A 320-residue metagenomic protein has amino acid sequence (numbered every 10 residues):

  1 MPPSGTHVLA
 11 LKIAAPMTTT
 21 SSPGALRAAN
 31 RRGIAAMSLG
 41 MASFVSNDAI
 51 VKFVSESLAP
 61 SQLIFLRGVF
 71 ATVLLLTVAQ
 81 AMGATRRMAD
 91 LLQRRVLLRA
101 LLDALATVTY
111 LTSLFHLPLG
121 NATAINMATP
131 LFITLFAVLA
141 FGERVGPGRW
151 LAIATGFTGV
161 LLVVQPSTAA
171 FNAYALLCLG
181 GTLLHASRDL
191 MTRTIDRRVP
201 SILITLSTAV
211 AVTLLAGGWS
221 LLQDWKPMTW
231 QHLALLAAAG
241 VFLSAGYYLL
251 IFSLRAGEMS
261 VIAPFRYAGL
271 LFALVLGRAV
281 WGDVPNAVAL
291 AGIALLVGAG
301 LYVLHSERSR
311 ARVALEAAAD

Functional and structural regions predicted by a protein language model:
P2-A42, T72-L98, P147, V199 (+3 more regions): Membrane-interface interhelical linkers
A29-G33, F65, M88-L92, V160 (+3 more regions): Juxtamembrane helix-entry segments on the extracytoplasmic side of multipass membrane proteins
M41, V45-S46, L76, A100 (+9 more regions): Hydrophobic/small/kink-forming positions within alpha-helical transmembrane segments of polytopic membrane proteins
A42-F70, S187-A211: Juxtamembrane helix-loop-helix junctions in multi-pass membrane proteins
T85-G120, L162, V241-A256: Specific transmembrane alpha-helical segments of multi-pass solute transporters/efflux pumps, especially DMT/EamA
T112, T129-L151, L271-L290: C-terminal transmembrane-helix exit sites in multi-pass transporters
T123-A128, I195-A211, Y248-R278: Helix-helix packing/entry segments at the starts of transmembrane helices
G148-V164, V288-E307: Hydrophobic transmembrane alpha-helices of multi-pass small-molecule transport proteins
